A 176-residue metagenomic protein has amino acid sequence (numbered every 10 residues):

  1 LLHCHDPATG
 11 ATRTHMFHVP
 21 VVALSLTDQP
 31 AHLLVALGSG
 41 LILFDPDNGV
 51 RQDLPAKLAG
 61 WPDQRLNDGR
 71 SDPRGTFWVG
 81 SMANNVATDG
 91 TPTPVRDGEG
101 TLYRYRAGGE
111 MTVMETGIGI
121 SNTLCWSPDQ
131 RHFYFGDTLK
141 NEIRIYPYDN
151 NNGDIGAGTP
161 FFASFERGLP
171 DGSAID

Functional and structural regions predicted by a protein language model:
L1, H18-L34, G60-T76, A83 (+3 more regions): Beta-rich, blade/repeat-based domains predominating in secreted/periplasmic proteins but also intracellular
L1-F17, G38-L43: Beta-propeller domains
L1-H3, G40-I42, P94, G100-Y103 (+1 more regions): A short loop-to-beta-strand structural motif that recurs across blades of beta-propeller domains
P7, Q29-A31, P46-D47, Y103-E110: Flexible "stalk/tail and boundary" regions
G10-M16, Q52-A59, G109-T116, G158-A163: A short beta-strand motif characteristic of beta-propeller blades
G38, M82-N84, T138, Y148: Short loop/turn segments immediately following the C-termini of beta-strands
D47, Y146-D154: Short loop/turn segments immediately following beta-strands, especially the blade-tip and inter-blade linker loops
V79-D97: Short, conserved, GDST-rich strand-edge loop motifs in beta-rich repeat architectures
